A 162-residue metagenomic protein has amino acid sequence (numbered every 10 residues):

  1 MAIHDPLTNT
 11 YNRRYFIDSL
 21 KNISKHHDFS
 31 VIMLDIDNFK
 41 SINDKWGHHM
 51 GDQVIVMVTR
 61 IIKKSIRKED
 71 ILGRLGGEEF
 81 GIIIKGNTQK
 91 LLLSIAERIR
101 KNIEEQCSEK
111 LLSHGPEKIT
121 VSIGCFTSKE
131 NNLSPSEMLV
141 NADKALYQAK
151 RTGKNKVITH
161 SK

Functional and structural regions predicted by a protein language model:
M1-D18, L34-H48, V56: Conserved nucleotide-binding and Mg2+-coordinating catalytic segments in signaling enzymes
R13-F29, T59-R67, K85: Short regulatory alpha-helical coupling segments that immediately precede and/or link into cyclic nucleotide signaling
V31, F80, V121-C125: A structural signal for short, well-ordered beta-strand segments
D44, I83-N87, E104, S128-K129: Residue-level recognition of strand-loop junctions within catalytic nucleotide-signaling folds
V54, R67, G81-N102: Short helix/loop segment flanking the catalytic signature motif in cyclic-nucleotide metabolism enzymes
I71-R74: A short pre-motif secondary-structure segment
K90-E97, F126-S161: Catalytic-core segments of nucleotide cyclases and related cyclic-nucleotide turnover enzymes
I103-V121: Catalytic core regions of nucleotide second-messenger enzymes
